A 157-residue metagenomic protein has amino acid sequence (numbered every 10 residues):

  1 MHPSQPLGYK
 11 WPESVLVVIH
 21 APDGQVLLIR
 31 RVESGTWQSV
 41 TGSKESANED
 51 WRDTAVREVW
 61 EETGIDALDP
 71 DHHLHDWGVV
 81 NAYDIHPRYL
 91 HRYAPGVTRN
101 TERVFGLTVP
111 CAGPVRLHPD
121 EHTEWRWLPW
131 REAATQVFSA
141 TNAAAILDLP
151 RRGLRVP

Functional and structural regions predicted by a protein language model:
M1-V18, A94-P95: Acidic, metal-coordinating catalytic segment for phosphate/diphosphate chemistry, firing primarily on the Nudix
P12, S39, T98-E102: Short connector loops at helix/strand junctions that flank enzyme active sites, especially segments positioning acidic
E13-V15, G24, E102-R103, T123: Change "...and in nucleic-acid phosphodiester-cleaving endonucleases..." to "...and in nucleic-acid processing enzymes
A21: Short, acidic, Ser/Thr-enriched surface-loop or helix-capping motifs
Q25-L68: Conserved Nudix-box catalytic region and its N-terminal flanking loop in Nudix hydrolases and closely related
D66-V80: A short coil-to-beta-strand element that immediately follows conserved catalytic motifs
G78-P114: Active-site-adjacent beta-strand/loop module that shapes the phosphate/pyrophosphate-binding cleft
R103-V109, V115-L147: NUDIX/MutT-family hydrolases
